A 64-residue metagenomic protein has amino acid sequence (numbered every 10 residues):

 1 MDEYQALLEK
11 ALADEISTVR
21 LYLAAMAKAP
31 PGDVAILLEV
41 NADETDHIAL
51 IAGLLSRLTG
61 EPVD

Functional and structural regions predicted by a protein language model:
M1-D64: Non-heme di-metal
